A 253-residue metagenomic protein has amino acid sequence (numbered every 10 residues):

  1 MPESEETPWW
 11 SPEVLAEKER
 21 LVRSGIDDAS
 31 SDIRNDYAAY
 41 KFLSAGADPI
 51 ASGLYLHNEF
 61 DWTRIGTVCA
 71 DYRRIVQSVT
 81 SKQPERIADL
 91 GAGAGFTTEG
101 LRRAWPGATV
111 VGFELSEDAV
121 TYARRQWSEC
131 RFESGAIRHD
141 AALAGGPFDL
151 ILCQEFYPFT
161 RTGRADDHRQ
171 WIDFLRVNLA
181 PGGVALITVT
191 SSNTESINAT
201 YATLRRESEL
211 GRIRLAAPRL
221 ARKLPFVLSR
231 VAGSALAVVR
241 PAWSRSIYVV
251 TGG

Functional and structural regions predicted by a protein language model:
D48-A70: Class I SAM-dependent methyltransferase Rossmann-like catalytic core, especially the SAM/SAH-binding loop
I65-Q83: Conserved alpha-helix/loop element of class I SAM-dependent methyltransferases that forms part of the SAM/SAH-binding
A94-W105: Conserved SAM-binding loop of SAM-dependent methyltransferases across substrates and taxa, primarily the Class I
S116: Conserved SAM/SAH-binding beta-strand->alpha-helix loop
A123: Conserved SAM-binding loop
A142-I151: A short acidic, Gly/Pro-enriched loop at the edge of an enzyme's catalytic core that lines a small-molecule cofactor
D167-P181: A short glycine-rich, Lys/Arg-flanked "PGG" loop and its adjoining helix->strand segment in the class I
G182-V189: Conserved beta-strand signature within the Rossmann-like core of class I S-adenosyl-L-methionine
